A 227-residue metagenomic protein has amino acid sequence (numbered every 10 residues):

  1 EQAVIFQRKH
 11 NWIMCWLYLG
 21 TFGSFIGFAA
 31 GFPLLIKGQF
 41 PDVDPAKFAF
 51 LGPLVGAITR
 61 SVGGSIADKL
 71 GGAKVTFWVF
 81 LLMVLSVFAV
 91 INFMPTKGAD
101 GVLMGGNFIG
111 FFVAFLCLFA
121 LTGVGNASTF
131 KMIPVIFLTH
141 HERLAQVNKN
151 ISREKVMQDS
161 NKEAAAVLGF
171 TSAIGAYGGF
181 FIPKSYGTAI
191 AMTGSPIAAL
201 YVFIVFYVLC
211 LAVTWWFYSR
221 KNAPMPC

Functional and structural regions predicted by a protein language model:
R8-S61, G123-N126, F130-K131, I182-P183: Extracytoplasmic gate region of multi-pass secondary transporters
P41-G52, N107, F111, A164 (+1 more regions): Juxtamembrane helix-start elements in MFS-like secondary transporters
T59-G72: Helix-to-loop junctions at the C-terminal end of transmembrane segments in multipass secondary transporters
A73-T129: C-terminal transmembrane helical hairpin of 12-TM major facilitator-type secondary transporters
F93, Y201-C227: Multi-pass alpha-helical transporter architecture, strongest for 12-TM Major Facilitator/SLC carriers used
V124-K155: Intracellular juxtamembrane helix-capping segments at the cytosolic ends of symmetry-related transmembrane helices
V147-M192: A late C-terminal transmembrane helix in Major Facilitator Superfamily
S185-Y207: A membrane-interface helix-boundary motif in multi-pass transporters
